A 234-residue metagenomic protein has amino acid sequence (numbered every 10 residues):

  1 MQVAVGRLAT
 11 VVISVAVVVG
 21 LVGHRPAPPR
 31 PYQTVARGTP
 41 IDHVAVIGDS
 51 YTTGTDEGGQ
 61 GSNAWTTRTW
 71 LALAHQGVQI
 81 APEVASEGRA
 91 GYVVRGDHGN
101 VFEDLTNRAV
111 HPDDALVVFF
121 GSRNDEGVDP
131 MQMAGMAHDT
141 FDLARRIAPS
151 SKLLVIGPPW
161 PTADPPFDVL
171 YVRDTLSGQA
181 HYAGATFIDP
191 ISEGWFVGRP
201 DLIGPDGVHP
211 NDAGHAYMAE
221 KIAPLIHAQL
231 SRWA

Functional and structural regions predicted by a protein language model:
Q2-R25, E220-A234: Conserved catalytic region of serine esterases and O-acyltransferases that act on ester linkages in lipids
R25-S86, N107-A109: Serine-esterase "nucleophile elbow" of acetyl-processing enzymes
R30-Q33, T67-R68, R95-V110, G135-L143 (+1 more regions): Alpha-helical scaffolding within the catalytic cores of extracellular/periplasmic polymer-degrading hydrolases
H43-G48, T52, A81-S86, A115-G121 (+2 more regions): Structural recognition of the beta-strand scaffold that forms the well-ordered cores of secreted hydrolase catalytic
S50-T53, S86-V93, R123-V128, P159-A163 (+2 more regions): Solvent-exposed loop/turn segments at secondary-structure junctions within structured extracellular/periplasmic domains
E87, H98-A134, P161: Oxyanion-hole/transition-state-stabilizing segment in secreted/luminal serine hydrolases and related acyltransferases
F120-N124, L143-D174: Active-site segments of SGNH/GDSL-like serine hydrolases that catalyze O-acetyl group transfer/hydrolysis on lipids
P161-A234: Catalytic His-Asp segment of secreted/periplasmic serine-dependent ester chemistry enzymes
